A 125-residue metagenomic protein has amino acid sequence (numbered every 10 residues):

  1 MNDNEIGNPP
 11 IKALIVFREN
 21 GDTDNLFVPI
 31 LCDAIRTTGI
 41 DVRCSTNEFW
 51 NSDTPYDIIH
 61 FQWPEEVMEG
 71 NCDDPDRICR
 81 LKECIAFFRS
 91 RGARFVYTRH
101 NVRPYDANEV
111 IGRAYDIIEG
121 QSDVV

Functional and structural regions predicted by a protein language model:
M1-E48, Y56, G92: N-terminal subdomain of nucleotide-sugar transferases
F17-E19, W63-P64, N101: Glycine-rich His-Gly loop
D22-L26, S52, V67-G70, P104-N108: Short catalytic/ligand-binding loop motif for oxyanion handling, primarily in non-cytosolic enzymes, centered on
T23-F27, D76-R80, V110: Soluble or luminal CAZymes and related metallo-dependent hydrolases
I35-V42, D73-P75, N101-A107: Short, flexible loop segments at the rims of nucleotide/cofactor-binding pockets, characterized by
I40, S52-I78, V96-T98: Short N-terminal targeting/anchoring amphipathic segment
E48-W50, D116: Short hydrophobic/charged patches on amphipathic alpha-helices used for structural packing and interfaces
R80-R94, R103, N108-V124: Membrane-proximal helix-turn-helix segments that form the acceptor-binding/catalytic region of lipid-linked
